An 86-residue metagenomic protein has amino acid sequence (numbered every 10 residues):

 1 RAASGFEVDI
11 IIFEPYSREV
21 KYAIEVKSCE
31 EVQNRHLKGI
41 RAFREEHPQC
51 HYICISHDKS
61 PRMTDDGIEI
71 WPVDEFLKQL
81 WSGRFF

Functional and structural regions predicted by a protein language model:
R1-F86: A cross-kingdom feature that marks ATP-driven nucleic-acid transaction machinery
